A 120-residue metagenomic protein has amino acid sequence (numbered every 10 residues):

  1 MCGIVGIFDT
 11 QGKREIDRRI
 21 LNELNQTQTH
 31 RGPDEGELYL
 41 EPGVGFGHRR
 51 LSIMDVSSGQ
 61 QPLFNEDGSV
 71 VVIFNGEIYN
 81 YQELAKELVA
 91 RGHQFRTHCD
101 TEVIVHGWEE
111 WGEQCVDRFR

Functional and structural regions predicted by a protein language model:
M1-R120: N-terminus-centric sequence/structural signature that marks the extreme N-terminus and adjacent "lid/interface" module
